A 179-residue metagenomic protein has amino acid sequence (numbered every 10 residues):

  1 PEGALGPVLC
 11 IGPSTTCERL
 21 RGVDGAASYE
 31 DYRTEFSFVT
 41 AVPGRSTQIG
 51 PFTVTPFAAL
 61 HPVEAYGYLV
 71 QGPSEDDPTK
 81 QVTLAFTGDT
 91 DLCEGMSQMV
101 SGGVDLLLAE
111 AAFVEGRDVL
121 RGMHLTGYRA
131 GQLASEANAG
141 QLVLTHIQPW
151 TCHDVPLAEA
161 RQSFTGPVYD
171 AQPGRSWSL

Functional and structural regions predicted by a protein language model:
P1-F86, D91, G95-Q98, V155-L179: Binuclear metal-dependent hydrolase catalytic cores
L92-W177: Cap/insert and terminal regions of metallo-dependent hydrolase folds
